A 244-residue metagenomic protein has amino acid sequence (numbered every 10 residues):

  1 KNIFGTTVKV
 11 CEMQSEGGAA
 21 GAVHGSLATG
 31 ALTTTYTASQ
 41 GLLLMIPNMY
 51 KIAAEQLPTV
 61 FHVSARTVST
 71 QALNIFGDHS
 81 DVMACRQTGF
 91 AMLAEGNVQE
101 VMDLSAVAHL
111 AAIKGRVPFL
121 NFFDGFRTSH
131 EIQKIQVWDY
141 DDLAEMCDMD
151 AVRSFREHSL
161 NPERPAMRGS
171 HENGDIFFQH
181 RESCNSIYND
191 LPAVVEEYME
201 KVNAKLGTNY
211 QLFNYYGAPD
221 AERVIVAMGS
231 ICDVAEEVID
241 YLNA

Functional and structural regions predicted by a protein language model:
K1-A84, F90-I113: Thiamine diphosphate
N2-T6, H62-V63, C85-G89, F178-E197 (+1 more regions): Gly-rich Lys/Arg/Thr-decorated short loops/hinges at beta-loop-alpha junctions or inter-strand turns that position
M45, Q71, H130-I132, V234-E236: Short helix/loop capping segments that flank catalytic or ligand/cofactor-binding pockets
Y50-I52, H109-A111, Q136-D139, E237-N243: Short, solvent-exposed amphipathic alpha-helical segments in soluble enzyme and RNA/protein-processing domains
R66-T67, F123-H130, G229-I231: Glycine-rich beta-alpha junction loops
F119-Y215: Conformationally flexible catalytic loops at phosphate/diphosphate-handling active centers
L212-A244: Redox- and metal-dependent alpha/beta enzyme cores, enriched for Fe-S-associated oxidoreductases and cofactor-handling
